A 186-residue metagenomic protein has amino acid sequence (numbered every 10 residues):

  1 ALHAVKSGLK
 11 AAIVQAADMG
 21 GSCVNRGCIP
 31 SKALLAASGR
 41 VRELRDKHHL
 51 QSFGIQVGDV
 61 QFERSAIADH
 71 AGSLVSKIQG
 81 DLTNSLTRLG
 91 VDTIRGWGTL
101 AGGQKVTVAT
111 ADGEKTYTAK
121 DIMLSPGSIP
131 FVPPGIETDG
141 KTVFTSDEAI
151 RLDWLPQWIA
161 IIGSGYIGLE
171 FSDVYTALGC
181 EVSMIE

Functional and structural regions predicted by a protein language model:
A1-A4, F171: Hydrophobic residues within alpha-helices that form the first helical element adjacent to the glycine-rich loop
H3-L9, V14-L155: Glycine-rich flavin
D153-E186: Rossmann-like NAD(P)H-binding beta-loop-alpha module
